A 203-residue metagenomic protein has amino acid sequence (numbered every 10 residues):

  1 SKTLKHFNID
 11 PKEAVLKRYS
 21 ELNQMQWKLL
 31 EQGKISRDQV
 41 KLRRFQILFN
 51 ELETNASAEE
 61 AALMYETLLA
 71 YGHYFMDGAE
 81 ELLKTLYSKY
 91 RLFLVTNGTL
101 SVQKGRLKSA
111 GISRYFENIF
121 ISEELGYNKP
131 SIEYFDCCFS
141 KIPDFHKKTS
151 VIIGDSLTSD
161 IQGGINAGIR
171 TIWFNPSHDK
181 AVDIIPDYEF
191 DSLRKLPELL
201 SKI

Functional and structural regions predicted by a protein language model:
S1-D77: N-terminal helical cap/lid subdomain that shapes the substrate entry/recognition surface in HAD-like hydrolases
I9, T54, S88, D144-F145: Short, well-ordered coil loops that connect the C-terminus of an alpha-helix to the N-terminus of a beta-strand
G78-K89: Catalytic-core regions built around general acid/base machinery
K84, L100-I203: Asp-based, Mg2+/Mn2+-dependent phosphohydrolase catalytic module
K89-Y90, G168: Glycine-centered short loops/turns at secondary-structure junctions
F93: Conserved serine/cysteine hydrolase catalytic core
T96: Conserved phosphate-coupling serine/threonine residues in phosphotransfer and NTP-handling enzymes
